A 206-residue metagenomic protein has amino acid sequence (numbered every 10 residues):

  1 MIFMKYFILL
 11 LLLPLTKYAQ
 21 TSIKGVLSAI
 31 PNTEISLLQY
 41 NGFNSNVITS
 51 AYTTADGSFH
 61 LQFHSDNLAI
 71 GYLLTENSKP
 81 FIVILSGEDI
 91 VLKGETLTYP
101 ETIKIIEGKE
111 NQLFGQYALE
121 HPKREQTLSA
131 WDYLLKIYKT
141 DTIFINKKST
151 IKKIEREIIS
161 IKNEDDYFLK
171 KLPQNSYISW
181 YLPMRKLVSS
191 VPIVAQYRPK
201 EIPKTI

Functional and structural regions predicted by a protein language model:
M1-V26: Bacterial Sec-dependent N-terminal signal peptides
Q20-Q174, Y181-R185, S189-T205: A non-transmembrane, solvent-exposed segment enriched in polar/low-complexity residues
